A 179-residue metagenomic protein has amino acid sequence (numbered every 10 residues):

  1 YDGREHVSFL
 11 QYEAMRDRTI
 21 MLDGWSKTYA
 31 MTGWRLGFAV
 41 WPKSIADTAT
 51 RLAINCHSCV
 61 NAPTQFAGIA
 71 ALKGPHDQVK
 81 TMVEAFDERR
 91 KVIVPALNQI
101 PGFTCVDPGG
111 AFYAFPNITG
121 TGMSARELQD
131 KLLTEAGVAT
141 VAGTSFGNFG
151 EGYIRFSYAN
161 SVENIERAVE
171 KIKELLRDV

Functional and structural regions predicted by a protein language model:
Y1-V179: PLP-dependent class I/II
